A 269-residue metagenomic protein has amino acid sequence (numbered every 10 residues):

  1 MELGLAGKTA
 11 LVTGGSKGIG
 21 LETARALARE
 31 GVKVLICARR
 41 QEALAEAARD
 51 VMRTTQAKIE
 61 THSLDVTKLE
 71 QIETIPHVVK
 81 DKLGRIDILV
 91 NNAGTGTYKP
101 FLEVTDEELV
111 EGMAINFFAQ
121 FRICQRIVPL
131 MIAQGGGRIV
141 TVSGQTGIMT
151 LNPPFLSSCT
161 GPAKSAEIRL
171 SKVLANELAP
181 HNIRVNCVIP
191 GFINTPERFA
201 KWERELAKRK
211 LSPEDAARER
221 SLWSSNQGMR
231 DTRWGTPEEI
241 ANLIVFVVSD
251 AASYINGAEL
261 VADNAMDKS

Functional and structural regions predicted by a protein language model:
L3-L35: Canonical Rossmann dinucleotide-binding motif of NAD(H)/NADP(H)-dependent dehydrogenases/reductases, specifically
A6, I19, I244-V245, N256-S269: Short C-terminal tail/terminal secondary-structure segment of NAD(P)H-dependent dehydrogenase/reductase domains
P100-F101, E108-M113, S225: Substrate-binding pocket helix/loop in short-chain dehydrogenase/reductase
P129, N176-E177, S253: Alpha-helical segment proximal to the catalytic Tyr-Lys
V140-A166, S171-P180, F192-I193: Catalytic loop of short-chain dehydrogenase/reductase
A179, R184, I255-G257: Short, small/polar-rich loop/turn modules that mediate ligand/substrate recognition or access, typified
E214, Q227-I240: A conserved structural motif in NAD(P)-dependent oxidoreductases
